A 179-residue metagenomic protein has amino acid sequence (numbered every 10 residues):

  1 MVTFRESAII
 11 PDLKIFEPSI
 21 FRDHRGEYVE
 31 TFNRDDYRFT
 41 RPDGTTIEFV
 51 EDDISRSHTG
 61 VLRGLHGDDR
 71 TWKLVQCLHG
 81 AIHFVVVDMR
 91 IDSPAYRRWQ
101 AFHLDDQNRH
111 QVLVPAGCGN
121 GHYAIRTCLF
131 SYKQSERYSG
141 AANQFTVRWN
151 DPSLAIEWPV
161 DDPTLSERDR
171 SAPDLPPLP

Functional and structural regions predicted by a protein language model:
M1-H110, L129-Y132, R137-P179: Non-catalytic, conserved peripheral segments adjacent to functional cores
V112, N120-I125: Short beta-strand His + acidic residue motifs that chelate non-heme Fe in jelly-roll/DSBH and cupin folds
